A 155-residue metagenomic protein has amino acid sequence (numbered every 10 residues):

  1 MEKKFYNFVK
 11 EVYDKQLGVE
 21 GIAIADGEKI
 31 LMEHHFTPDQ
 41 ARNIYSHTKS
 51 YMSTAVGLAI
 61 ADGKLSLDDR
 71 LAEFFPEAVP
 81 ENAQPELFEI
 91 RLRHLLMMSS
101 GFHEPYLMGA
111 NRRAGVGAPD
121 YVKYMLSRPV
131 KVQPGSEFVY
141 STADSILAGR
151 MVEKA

Functional and structural regions predicted by a protein language model:
K4-P38, L67: A short, well-structured edge-of-sheet supersecondary motif
K15-Q16, E86-E89, V116, K131: Extracellular/periplasmic catalytic domains that process cell-envelope and extracellular macromolecules
E28, N43-D68, L95, A148-E153: Active-site SXXK
H35, Q40, R70-V79, G109-N111: Short linear capping/connector segments at secondary-structure termini
Q40-I44, A83-E86, Q133-Y140: Solvent-exposed loop and edge beta-strand segments that line ligand/cofactor-binding and catalytic clefts
Y45-Y51, L87-I90, V139-I146: Aromatic- and histidine-enriched alpha-helix N-cap/loop-to-helix transition segments that scaffold the rims
D62-F102, S127, A155: Active-site helix/loop module of the DD-peptidase/beta-lactamase fold, centered on the serine-lysine SxxK catalytic
M108-A155: Catalytic-site signature segments of enzymes, centered on catalytic residues
